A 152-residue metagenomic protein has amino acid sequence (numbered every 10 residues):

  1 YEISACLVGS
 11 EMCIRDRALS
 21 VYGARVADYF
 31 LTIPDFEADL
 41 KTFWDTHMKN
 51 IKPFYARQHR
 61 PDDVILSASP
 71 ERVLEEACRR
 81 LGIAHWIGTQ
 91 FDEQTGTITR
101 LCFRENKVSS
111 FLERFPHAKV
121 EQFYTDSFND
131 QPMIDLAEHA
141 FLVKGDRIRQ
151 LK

Functional and structural regions predicted by a protein language model:
Y1-I14: Short, small-residue-biased leader/transition segments that mark boundaries at the very start of proteins
I3-C6, S20, H85: Generic detector of intrinsically disordered, low-complexity, polar/charged segments
C6, R25, R104-K107: Basic side chains
E11, R15-F30: Short, surface-exposed acidic-centric catalytic microdomains
L31, D35: Membrane-interfacial amphipathic helices and adjacent loop/beta segments that form the lipid-substrate binding surface
A38-K152: C-terminal cap/substrate-recognition subdomain and adjoining C-terminal extension of metal-dependent phosphatase-like
